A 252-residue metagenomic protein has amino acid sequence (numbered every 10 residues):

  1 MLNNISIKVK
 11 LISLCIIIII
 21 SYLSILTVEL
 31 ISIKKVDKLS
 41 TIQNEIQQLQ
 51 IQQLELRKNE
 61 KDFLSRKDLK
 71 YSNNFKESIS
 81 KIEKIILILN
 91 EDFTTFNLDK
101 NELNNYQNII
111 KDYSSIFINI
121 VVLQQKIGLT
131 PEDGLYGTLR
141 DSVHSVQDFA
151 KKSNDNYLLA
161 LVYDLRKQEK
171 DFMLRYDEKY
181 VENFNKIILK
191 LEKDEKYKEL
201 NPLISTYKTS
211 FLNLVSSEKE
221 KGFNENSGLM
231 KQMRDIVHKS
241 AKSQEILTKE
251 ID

Functional and structural regions predicted by a protein language model:
M1-N4: Short, Lys/Arg-rich, polar N-terminal cytosolic tail immediately upstream of the first transmembrane signal-anchor
K10-K58, K84-I110, K126-K167, K193-I204 (+2 more regions): Amphipathic alpha-helical segments and their boundaries
I33, K70, N74-E77, V121-Y136 (+3 more regions): Short, tandemly repeated low-complexity microdomains enriched for cysteine and small residues
K70-T95, D171, R175-K196: Extracytoplasmic ligand-binding sensor domains of the Cache superfamily
L161, L165-Q168, L174-G228: Hydrophobic segments of polytopic membrane proteins
